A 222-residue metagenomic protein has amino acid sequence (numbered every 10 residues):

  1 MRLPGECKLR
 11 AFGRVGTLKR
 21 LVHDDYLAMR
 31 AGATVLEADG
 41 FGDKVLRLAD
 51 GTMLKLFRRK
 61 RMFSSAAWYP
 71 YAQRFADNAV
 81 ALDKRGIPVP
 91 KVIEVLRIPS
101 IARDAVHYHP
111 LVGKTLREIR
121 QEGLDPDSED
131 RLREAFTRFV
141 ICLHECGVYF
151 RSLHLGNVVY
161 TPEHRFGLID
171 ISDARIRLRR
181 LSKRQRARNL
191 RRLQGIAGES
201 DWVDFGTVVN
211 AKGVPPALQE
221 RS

Functional and structural regions predicted by a protein language model:
M1-A33: Juxta-kinase regulatory segment immediately upstream of eukaryotic protein kinase catalytic domains
L21-L116, I141, E145-C146: Conserved ATP-binding subdomain of kinase catalytic cores across diverse folds
A67-P70, D127-R131, R184-Q185: Alpha-helix N-cap and loop-to-helix initiation/capping positions
L116-D125: AlphaC helix of the protein kinase catalytic domain
R131-F139: Conserved alphaE helix
G147, S152, D170: Conserved catalytic-loop position in the HRD/HxD motif
L153-Y160: Hydrophobic residue at the +6 position relative to the catalytic HRD Asp in the kinase catalytic loop
T161-S222: C-lobe/activation-segment region of protein kinase-like
